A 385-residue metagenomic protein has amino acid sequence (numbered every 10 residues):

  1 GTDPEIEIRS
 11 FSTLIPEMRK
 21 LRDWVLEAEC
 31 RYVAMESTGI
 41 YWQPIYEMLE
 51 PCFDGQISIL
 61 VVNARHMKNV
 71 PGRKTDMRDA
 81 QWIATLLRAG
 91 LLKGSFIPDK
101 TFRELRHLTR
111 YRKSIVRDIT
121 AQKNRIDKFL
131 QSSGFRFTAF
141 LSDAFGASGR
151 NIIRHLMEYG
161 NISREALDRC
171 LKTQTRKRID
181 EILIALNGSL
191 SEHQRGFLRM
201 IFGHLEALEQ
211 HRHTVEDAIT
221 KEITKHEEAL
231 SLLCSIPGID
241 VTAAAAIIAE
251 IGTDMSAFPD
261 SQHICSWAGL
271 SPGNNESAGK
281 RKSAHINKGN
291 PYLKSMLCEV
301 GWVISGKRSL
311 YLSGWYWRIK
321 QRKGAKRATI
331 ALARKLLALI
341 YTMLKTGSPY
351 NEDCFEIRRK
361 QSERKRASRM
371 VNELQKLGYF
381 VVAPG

Functional and structural regions predicted by a protein language model:
G1-G385: A detector of single, family-specific signature residues that are central to catalytic or substrate-handling motifs
